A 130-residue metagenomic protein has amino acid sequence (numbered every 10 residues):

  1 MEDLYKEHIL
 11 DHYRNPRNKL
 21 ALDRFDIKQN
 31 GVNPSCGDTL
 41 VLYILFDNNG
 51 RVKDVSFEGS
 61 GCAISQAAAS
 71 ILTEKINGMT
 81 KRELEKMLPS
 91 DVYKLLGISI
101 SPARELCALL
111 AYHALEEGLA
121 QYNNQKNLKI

Functional and structural regions predicted by a protein language model:
M1-D23, Q29, K53, M79-I130: C-terminal binding/interaction regions
N30-S35: Short Gly/Pro-enriched turn/cap motifs at secondary-structure boundaries
C36, G59-A68: Short, thiol/selenol-centered motifs that function as redox-active sites or metal-ligating centers
D38-N48: Short beta-strand elements
L42, I64-Q66, E83, P102: Basic, gly/Ser/Thr/Pro-rich low-complexity segments located predominantly at protein N termini
G50-G59: Immediate flanking context of iron-sulfur cluster ligation sites
A68-G78: Alpha-helical support elements that line or immediately flank enzyme active sites and cofactor-binding pockets
